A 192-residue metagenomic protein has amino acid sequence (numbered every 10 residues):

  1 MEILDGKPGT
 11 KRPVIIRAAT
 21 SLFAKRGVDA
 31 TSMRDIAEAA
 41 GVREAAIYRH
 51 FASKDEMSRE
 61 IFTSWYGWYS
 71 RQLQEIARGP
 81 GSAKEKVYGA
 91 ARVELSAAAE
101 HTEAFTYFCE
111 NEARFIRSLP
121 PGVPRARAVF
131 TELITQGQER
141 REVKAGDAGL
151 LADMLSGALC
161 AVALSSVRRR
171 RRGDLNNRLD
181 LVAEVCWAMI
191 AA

Functional and structural regions predicted by a protein language model:
M1-E2, S96, A128-R140, A158 (+1 more regions): C-terminal peripheral helix-coil segments that are non-catalytic and often amphipathic
M1-T10, G146, R168: N-terminal intrinsically disordered/low-complexity leader segments
E2-I3, V14, L22-E56, E60: Helix-turn-helix
K11-A19, I36, I61-W65, Y69 (+1 more regions): Generic hydrophobic, amphipathic alpha-helix propensity
K25-D29, P80, H101, R140: Short coil/turn segments at alpha/beta junctions that flank glycine-rich nucleotide-binding fingerprints
E60, S64, R71-E103, L151-L155 (+1 more regions): Hydrophobic alpha-helical connector segments
G67-S70, F115-R140, G149-D153: Amphipathic alpha-helical packing segments from all-alpha helical-bundle domains
L95-R117, V162-R168: Amphipathic alpha-helical segments used for helix-helix packing
